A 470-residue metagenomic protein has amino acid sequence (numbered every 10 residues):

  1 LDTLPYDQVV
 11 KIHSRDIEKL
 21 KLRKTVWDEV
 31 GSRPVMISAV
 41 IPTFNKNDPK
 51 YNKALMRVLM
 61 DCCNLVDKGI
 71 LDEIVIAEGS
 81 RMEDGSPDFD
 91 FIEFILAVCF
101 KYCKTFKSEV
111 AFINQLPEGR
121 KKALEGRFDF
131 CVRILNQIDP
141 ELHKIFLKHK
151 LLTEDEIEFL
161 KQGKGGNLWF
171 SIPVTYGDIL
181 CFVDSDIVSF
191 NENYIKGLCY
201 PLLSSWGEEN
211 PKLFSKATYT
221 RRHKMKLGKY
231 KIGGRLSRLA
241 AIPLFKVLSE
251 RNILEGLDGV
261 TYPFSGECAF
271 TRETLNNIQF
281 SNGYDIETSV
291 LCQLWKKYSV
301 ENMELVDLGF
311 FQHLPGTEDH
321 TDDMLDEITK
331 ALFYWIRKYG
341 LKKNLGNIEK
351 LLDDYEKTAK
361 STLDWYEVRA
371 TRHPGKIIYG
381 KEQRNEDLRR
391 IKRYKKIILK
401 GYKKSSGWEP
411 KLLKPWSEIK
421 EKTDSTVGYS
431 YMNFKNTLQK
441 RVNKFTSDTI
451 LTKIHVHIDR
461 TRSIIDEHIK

Functional and structural regions predicted by a protein language model:
L1-G31, V35, D61, L116-G126 (+1 more regions): Terminal low-complexity segments of carbohydrate-biosynthetic enzymes
R57-L71, V98-Y102: Short, acidic, metal-binding catalytic loop of nucleotide-sugar glycosyltransferases
G85-V174: Active-site-proximal specificity loops/subdomain of glycosyltransferases
L180: Short aromatic/hydrophobic "clamp" motif used to bind/position activated sugar donors
F190-R221: Conserved donor-nucleotide/metal-binding helix-loop-beta segment in metal-dependent transferases, i.e., the alpha-helix
R222, M303-D323: Active-site donor/metal-binding and catalytic loop motifs of nucleotide-sugar-dependent glycosylation enzymes
L227-R238, L248-E267: A recurrent flexible, glycine/aromatic-enriched loop bordering the glycosyltransferase active site that acts as
N282, C292-F311: Catalytic donor-sugar/metal-binding loop of nucleotide-sugar-dependent glycosyltransferases
